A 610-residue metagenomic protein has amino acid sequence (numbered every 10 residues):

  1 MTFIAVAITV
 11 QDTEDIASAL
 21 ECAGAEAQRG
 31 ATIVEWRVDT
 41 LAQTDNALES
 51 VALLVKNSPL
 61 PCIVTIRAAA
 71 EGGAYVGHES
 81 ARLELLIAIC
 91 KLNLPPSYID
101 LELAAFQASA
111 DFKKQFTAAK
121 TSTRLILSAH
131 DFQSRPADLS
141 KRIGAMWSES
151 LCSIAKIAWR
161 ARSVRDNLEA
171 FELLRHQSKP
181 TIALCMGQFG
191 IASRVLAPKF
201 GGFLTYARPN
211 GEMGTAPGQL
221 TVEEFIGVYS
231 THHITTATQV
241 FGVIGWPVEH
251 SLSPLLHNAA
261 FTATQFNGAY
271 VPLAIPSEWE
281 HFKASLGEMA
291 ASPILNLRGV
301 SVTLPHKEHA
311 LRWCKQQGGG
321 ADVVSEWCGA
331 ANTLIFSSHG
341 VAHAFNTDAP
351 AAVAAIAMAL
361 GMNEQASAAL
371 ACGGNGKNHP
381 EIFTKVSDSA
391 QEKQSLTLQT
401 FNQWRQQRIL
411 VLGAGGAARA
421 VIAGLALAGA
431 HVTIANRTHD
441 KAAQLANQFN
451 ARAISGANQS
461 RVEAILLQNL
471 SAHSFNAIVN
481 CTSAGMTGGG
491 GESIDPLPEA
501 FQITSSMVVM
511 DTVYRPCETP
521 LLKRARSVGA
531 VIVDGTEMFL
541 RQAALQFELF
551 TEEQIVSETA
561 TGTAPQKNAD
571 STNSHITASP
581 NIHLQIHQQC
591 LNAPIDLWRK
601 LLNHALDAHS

Functional and structural regions predicted by a protein language model:
F3-A27, I33-A118, R124-R135: Active-site beta->alpha loop and helix N-cap motifs at the rims of alpha/beta catalytic domains
V55-N57, N93, T117-K120, W404 (+1 more regions): Short, conserved loop/helix-junction motifs that constitute active-site signature segments in enzyme catalytic cores
A104-Q239: Catalytic alpha/beta core domains of metabolic enzymes, predominantly
C185, V240-V248, A344-A349, I356 (+2 more regions): Glycine-rich adenosine-cofactor-binding loop
T238-M362: Phosphate/diphosphate ligand-binding glycine-rich loop within oxidoreductases
L360-M362, S505-G562, K567-D570, H575-S610: Adenosine-phosphate binding glycine-rich loop
A430-N450: NAD(P)-binding Rossmann-fold cofactor-contacting core
I454-V533: Rossmann-like adenosine-cofactor binding region
